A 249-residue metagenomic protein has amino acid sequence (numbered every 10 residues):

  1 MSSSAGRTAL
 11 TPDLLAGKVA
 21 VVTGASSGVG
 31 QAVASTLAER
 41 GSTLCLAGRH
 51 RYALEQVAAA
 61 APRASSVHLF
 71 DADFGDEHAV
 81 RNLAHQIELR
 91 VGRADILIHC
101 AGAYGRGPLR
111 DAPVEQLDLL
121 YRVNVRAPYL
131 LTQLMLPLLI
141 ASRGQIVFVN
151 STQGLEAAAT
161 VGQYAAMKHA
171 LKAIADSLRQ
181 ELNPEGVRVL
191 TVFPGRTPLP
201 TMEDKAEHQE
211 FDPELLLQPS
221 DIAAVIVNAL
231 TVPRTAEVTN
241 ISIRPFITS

Functional and structural regions predicted by a protein language model:
V19, S26-S27: Conserved glycine-rich cofactor-binding loop
R40-V57: Conserved glycine-rich Rossmann-like NAD(P)H-binding loop of the short-chain dehydrogenase/reductase
R63-H78: Rossmann-fold cofactor-recognition segment
P108-L109, Q116-D118: Substrate-binding pocket helix/loop in short-chain dehydrogenase/reductase
T132, M167: Active-site helix of classical SDR
S151: Residue(s) in the substrate-gating loop at a strand-loop-helix junction that position the organic substrate next
P184-V187, T191-V192, H208-S249: C-terminal helical subdomain
